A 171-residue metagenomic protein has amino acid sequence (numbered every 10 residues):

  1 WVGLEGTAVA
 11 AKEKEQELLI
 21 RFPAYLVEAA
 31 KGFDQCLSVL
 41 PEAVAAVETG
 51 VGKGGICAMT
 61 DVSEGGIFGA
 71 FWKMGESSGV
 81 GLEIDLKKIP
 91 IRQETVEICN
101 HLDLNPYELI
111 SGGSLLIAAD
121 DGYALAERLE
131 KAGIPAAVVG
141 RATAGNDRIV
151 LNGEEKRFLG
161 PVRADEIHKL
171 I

Functional and structural regions predicted by a protein language model:
W1-I171: Helix-biased detector of long, well-ordered alpha-helical tracts
